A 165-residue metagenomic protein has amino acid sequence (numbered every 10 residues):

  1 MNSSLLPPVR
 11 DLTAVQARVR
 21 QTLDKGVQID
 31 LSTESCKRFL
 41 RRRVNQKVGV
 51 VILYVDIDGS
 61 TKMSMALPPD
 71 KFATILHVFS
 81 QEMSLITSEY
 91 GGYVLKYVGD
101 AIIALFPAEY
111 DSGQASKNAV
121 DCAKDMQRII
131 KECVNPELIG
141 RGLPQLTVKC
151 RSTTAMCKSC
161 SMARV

Functional and structural regions predicted by a protein language model:
M1-Y90: Juxtacatalytic helix/coil linker segments that couple regulatory or sensory modules to the catalytic cores
M65-A66, N118-A119, V165: Surface-exposed beta-strand edges and their flanking turn/coil or helix-capping segments
A73, H77, G113-V120: Non-membrane alpha-helical structural segments and their capping/turn regions in soluble enzymes
Y90-A115, V134-V165: Catalytic core of nucleotidyl cyclases, primarily class III adenylyl/guanylyl cyclases
M126: Serine endopeptidase catalytic core focused on the charge-relay Asp
